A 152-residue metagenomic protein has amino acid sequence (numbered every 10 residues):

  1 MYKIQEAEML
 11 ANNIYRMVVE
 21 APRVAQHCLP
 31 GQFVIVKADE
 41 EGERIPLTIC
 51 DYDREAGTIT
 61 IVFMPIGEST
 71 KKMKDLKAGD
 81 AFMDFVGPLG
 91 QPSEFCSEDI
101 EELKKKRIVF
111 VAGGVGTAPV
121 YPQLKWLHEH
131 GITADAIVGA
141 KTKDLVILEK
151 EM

Functional and structural regions predicted by a protein language model:
M1-D80: Ferredoxin-reductase
K71-M152: FNR/FR-type flavoprotein reductase catalytic core
